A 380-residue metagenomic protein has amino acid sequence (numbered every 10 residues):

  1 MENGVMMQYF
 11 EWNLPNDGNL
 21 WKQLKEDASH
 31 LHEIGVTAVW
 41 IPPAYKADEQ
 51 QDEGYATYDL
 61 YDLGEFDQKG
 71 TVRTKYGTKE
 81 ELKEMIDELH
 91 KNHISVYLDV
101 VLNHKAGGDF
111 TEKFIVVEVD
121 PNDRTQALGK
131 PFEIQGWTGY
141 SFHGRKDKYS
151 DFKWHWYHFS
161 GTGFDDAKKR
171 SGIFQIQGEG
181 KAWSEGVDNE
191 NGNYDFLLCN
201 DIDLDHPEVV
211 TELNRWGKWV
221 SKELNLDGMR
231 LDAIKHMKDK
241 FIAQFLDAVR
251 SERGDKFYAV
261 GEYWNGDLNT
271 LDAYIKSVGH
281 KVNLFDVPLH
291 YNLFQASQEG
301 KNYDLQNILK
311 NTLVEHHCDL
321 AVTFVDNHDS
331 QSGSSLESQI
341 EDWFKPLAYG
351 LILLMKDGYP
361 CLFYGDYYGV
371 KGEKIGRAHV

Functional and structural regions predicted by a protein language model:
M1-G18, D195-D205: Boundary/entry segment of secreted carbohydrate-active catalytic domains
E2-M7, E26-E33, Y45, E49-G64 (+5 more regions): Active-site-proximal helices and loops of the catalytic beta/alpha 8
V5, E11-K25, T37, P43-Q50 (+1 more regions): Active-site-adjacent substrate/metal-binding segments within catalytic domains of carbohydrate-active enzymes
L20, E81, F241-I242: Residues at alpha-helix caps and immediate loop-helix transition turns in enzyme cores, especially N- and C-cap
L20, T74, T78, D205-V209 (+2 more regions): Residue-level preference for long, well-ordered alpha-helices that form the structural scaffold of enzyme catalytic
T74-G108: Substrate-binding cleft of carbohydrate-active enzyme catalytic domains
K148-E208, K222: Long, low-complexity, polar/charged, intrinsically disordered or flexibly structured peripheral segments
